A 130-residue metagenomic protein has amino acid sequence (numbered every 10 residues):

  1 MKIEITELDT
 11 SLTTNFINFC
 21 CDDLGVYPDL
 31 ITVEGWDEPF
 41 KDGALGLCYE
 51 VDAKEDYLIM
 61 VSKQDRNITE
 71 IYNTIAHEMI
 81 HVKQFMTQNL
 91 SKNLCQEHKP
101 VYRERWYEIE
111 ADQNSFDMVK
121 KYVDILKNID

Functional and structural regions predicted by a protein language model:
M1-L58, D117, V123: Auxiliary, metal-adjacent structural segments of Zn-dependent hydrolase domains
I3, D65, V101: Active-site oxyanion-binding pockets that recognize sulfate/phosphate
Y27, N89-L90, I125-I129: Short, polar/charged, Gly/Pro-enriched helix-capping and turn/loop motifs at alpha-helix termini and inter-helix linkers
Y57-I75: Short pre-active-site segment immediately N-terminal to the catalytic Zn-binding motif
T69-E70, F85-Q113: Post-HEXXH active-site segment of zinc metalloproteases
T74, E78-M86: Catalytic glutamate of the conserved HExxH
Y107-E108, D112-D130: Active-site or metal-binding loop neighborhoods of secreted/extracellular toxin and effector enzymes
